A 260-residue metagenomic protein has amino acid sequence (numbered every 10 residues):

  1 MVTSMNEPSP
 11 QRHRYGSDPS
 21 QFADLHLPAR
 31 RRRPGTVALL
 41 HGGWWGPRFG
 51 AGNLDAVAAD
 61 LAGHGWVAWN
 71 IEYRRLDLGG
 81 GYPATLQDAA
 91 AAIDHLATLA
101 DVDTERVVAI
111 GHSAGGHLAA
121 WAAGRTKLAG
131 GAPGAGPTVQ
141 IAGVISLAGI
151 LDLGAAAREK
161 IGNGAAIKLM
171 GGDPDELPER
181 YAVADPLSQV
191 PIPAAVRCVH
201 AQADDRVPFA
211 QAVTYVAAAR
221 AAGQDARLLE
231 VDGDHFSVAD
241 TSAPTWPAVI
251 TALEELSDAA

Functional and structural regions predicted by a protein language model:
M1-R31: N-terminal cap/lid segment of alpha/beta-hydrolase-fold proteins
D18, A155-S188: Mobile cap/lid helix-loop segments that gate and shape the active-site cleft of serine hydrolases
H26, V213-A260: C-terminal catalytic histidine-bearing segment of alpha/beta-hydrolase fold enzymes
A29-R33, V37-D60: Short, surface-exposed "cap/lid" segments of acyl-processing enzymes
R48-A58, W69-E105: Catalytic nucleophile-loop/oxyanion-hole region of alpha/beta-hydrolase and closely related hydrolase-like folds
A91-E159: Primarily recognizes the serine-hydrolase "nucleophile elbow" in alpha/beta-hydrolase and SGNH/GDSL folds
I192, C198-H200, D204: Short beta-strand/loop motif that positions the catalytic acidic residue of the alpha/beta-hydrolase fold
D205-T214: Conserved alpha/beta-hydrolase "acid-adjacent" motif
